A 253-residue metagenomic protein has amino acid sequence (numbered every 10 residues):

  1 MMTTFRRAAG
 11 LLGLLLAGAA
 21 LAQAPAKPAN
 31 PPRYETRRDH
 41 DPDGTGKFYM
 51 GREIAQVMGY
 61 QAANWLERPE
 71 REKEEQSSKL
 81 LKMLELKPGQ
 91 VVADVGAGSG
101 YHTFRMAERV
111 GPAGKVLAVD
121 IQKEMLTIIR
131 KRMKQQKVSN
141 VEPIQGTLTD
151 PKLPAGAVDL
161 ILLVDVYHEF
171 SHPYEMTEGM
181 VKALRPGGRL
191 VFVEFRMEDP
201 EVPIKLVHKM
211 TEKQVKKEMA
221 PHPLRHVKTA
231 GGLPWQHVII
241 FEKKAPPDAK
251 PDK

Functional and structural regions predicted by a protein language model:
M1-L12: Bacterial N-terminal signal peptides that target proteins for export
A26-A93: Class I SAM-dependent transferase core
A93-D150: Class I SAM-dependent methyltransferase SAM/SAH-binding core
A107-E108, Y174-R189: A short glycine-rich, Lys/Arg-flanked "PGG" loop and its adjoining helix->strand segment in the class I
T149-I161: A short acidic, Gly/Pro-enriched loop at the edge of an enzyme's catalytic core that lines a small-molecule cofactor
V158-Y174: A short SAM/SAH-binding and catalytic strip from SAM-dependent methyltransferases
R189-K216: Conserved class I S-adenosyl-L-methionine
V227-K253: Core SAM-dependent methyltransferase catalytic element
